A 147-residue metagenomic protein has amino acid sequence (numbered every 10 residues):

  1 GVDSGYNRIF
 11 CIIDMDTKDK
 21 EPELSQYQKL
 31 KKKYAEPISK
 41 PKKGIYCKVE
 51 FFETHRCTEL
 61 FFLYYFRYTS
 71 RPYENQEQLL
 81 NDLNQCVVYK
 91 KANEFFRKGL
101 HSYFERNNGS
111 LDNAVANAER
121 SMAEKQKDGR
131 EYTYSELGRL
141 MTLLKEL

Functional and structural regions predicted by a protein language model:
V2-R8, M15-L147: C-terminal accessory helical subdomains adjacent to catalytic cores in phosphodiester- and nucleotide-handling enzymes
